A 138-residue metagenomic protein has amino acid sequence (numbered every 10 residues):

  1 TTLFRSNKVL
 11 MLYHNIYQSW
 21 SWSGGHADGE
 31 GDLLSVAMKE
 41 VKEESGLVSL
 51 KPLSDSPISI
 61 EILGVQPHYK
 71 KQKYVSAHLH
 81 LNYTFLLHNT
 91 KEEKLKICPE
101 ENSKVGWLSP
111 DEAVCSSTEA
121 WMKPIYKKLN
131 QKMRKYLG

Functional and structural regions predicted by a protein language model:
T2-L3: Short, small-residue-biased leader/transition segments that mark boundaries at the very start of proteins
L12: Conserved active-site beta-strand element of glycosyltransferases/polysaccharide synthases
N15-I16, E101: A short beta-strand motif that forms part of the nucleic acid-binding face of small beta-barrel RNA-binding folds
Y17-D28: Short helix/strand-bridging catalytic loops that position acidic/His residues to coordinate divalent metals and engage
D28-P124: Unchanged
S116-G138: Charged phosphate-binding loop/patch that engages nucleotide di/tri-phosphates or the phosphate backbone of nucleic
